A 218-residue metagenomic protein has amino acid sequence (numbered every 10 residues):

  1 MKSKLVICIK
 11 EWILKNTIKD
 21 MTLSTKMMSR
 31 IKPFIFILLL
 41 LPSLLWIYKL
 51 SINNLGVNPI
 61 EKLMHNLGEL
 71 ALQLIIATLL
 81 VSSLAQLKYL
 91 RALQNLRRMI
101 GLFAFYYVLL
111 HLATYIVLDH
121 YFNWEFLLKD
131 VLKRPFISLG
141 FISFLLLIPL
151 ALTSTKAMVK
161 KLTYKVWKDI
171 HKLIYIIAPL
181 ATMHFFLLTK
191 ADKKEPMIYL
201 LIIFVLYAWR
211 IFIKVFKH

Functional and structural regions predicted by a protein language model:
L5-H218: Membrane-embedded alpha-helical bundles that constitute the cytochrome b-like, heme-associated redox core of multi-pass
